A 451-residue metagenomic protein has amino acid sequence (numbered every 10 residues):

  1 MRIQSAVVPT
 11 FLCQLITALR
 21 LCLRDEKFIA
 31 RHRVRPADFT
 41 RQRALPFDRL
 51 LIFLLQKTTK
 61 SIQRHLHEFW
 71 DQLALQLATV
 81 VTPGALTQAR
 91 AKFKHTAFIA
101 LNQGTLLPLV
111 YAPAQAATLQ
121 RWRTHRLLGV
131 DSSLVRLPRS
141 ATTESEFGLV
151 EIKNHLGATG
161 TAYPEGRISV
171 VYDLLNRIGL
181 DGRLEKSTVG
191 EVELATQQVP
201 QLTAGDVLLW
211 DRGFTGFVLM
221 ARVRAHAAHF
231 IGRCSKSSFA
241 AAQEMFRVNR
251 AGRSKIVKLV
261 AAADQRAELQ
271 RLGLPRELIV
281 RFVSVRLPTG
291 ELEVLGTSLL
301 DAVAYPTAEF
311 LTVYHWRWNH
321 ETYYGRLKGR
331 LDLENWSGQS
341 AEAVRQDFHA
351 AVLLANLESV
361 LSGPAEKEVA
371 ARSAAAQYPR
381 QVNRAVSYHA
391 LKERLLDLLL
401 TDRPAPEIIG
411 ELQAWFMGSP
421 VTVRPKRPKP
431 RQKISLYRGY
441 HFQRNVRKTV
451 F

Functional and structural regions predicted by a protein language model:
M1-L66, Q72, Q76, V81 (+5 more regions): Single, function-defining residue in the core of a domain
